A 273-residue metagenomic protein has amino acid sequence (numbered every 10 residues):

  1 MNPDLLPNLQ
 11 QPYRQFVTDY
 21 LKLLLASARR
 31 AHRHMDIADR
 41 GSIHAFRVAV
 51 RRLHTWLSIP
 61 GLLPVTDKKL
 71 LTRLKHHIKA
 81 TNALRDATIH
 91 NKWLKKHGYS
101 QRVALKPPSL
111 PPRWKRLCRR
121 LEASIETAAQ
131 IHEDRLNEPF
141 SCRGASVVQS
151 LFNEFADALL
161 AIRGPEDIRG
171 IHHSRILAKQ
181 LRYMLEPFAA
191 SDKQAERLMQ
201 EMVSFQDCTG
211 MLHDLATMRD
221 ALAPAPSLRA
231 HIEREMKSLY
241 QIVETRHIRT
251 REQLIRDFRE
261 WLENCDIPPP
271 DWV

Functional and structural regions predicted by a protein language model:
M1-V273: Function-determining surface determinants
